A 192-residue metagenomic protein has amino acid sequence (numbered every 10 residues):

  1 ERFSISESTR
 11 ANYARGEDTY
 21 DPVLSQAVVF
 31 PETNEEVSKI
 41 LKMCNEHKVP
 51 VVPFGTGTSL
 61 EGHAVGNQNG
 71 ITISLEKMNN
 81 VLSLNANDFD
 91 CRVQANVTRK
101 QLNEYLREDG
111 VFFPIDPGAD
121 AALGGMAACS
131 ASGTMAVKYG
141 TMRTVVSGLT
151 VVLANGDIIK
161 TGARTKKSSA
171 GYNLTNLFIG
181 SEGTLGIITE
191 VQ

Functional and structural regions predicted by a protein language model:
E1-K42, T58-F89: N-terminal flexible segment immediately upstream of the FAD-binding catalytic core in FAD-dependent oxidoreductases
S6, F54, S74-E76, D116 (+1 more regions): Generic beta-strand/beta-sheet core signal
T9-N12, F30-E36, M43-E46, L60 (+5 more regions): Feature of Fe-S/electron-transfer and energy-metabolism proteins that preferentially highlights extended coupling
N45-H47, F54-T56, A121, V145: Short, basic and Ser/Thr-rich N-terminal targeting/leader segments
V49-P50, F112: Residue-level detector of anion-binding/catalytic polar loops
P53-G57, A64, A95, I115-P117: Glycine-rich, histidine-containing beta strand-loop boundary motifs that form or position
N80-L84, C91-Q192: FAD-binding subdomain of flavoenzyme oxidoreductases
